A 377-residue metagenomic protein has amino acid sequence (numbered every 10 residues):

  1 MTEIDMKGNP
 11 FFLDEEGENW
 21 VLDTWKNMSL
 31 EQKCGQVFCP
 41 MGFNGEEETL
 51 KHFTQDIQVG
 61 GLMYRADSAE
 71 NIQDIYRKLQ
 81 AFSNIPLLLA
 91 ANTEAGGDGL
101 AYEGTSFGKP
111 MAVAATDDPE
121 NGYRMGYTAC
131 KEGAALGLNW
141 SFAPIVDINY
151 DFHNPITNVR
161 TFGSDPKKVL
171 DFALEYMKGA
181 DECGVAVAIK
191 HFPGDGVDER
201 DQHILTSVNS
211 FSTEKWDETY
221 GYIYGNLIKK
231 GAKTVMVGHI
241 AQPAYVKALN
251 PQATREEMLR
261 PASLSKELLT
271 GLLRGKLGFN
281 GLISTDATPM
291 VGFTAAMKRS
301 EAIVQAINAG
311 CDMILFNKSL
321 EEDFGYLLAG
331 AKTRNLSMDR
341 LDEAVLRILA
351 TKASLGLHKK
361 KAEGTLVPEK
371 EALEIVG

Functional and structural regions predicted by a protein language model:
M1-D56, S265-K266, G275-L277, T294-G377: Preference for extracellular/luminal or secreted protein segments
C34-G42, G60-Y64, L87-A95, W140-P144 (+5 more regions): Hydrophobic faces of well-ordered beta-strands that scaffold small-molecule active sites in alpha/beta enzyme cores
Q36-E46, P110-R124, L205-E218, P289-M297: Active-site mouth loops of central-metabolism enzymes
K51-R65, Y127-S141: Catalytic domains of carbohydrate-active enzymes, especially glycoside hydrolases
M63, D117, T161-D165: The substrate-binding groove and active-site-proximal loops of carbohydrate-active enzymes, especially glycoside
A69-I72, A115-K131, P166-D171, E214-D217: Glycine-rich anion/phosphate-binding loops
I72-A81, L87, G97-G99, D171-A329 (+1 more regions): Second-shell residues forming the walls of enzyme active-site clefts
Y102-A115, D151-F162, D201-S207: Surface-exposed, active-site-proximal loop segments in enzymatic domains
